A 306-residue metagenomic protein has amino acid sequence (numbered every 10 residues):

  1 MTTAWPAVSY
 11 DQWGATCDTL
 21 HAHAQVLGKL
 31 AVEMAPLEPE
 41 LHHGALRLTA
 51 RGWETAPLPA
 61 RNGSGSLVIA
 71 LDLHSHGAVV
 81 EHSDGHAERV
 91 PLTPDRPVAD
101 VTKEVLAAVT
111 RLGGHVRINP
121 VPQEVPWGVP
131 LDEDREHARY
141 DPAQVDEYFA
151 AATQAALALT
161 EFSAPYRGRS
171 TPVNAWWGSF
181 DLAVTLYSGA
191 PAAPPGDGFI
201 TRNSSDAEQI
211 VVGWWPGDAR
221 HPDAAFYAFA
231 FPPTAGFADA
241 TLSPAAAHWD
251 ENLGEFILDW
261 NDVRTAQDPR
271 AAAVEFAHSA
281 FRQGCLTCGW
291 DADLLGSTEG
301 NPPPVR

Functional and structural regions predicted by a protein language model:
T2-S66: N-terminal ordered "arm"
D18, W249-R306: TerminUS-proximal long segments
L46, L67-L73, F199-N203, A207-A219 (+1 more regions): Broad, structure-driven detector of short, well-ordered beta-strand segments within folded domains
L48-W127: Long, hydrophobic/aromatic-enriched structural stretches that serve as scaffold segments
G63-A70, D100, P216, A245-E255 (+1 more regions): Ser/Thr/Asn(+Pro)-rich, low-complexity disordered segments
H76-V90, Q123-A143, A224-Y227, N252-N261: Glycine-rich, often proline-containing surface loops adjacent to acidic residues and nearby aromatics that form
E133-P216: Aromatic/basic-lined ligand-recognition segments that form π-stacking hydrophobic pockets flanked by Lys/Arg to engage
A207-I257: Low-complexity, glycine/alanine/valine/leucine- and proline-rich hydrophobic stretches
